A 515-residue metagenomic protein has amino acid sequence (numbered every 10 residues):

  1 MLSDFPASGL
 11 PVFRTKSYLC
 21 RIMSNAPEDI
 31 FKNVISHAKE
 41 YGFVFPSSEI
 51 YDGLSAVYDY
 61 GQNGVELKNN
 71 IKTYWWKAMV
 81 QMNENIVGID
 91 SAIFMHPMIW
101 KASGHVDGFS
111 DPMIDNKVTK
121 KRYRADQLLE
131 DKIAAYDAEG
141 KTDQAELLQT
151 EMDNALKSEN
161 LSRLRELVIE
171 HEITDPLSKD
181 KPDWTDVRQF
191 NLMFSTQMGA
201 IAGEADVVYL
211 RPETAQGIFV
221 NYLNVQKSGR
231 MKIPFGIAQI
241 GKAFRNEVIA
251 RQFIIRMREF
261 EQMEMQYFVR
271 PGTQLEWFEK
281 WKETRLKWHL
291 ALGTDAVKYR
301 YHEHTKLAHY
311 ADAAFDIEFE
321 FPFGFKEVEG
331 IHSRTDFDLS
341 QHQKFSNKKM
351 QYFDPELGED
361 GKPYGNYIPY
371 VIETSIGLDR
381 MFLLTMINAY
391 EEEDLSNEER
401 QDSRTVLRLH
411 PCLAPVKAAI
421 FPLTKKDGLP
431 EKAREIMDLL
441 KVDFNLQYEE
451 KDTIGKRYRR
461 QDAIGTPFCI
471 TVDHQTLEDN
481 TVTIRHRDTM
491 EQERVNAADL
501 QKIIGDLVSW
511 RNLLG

Functional and structural regions predicted by a protein language model:
M1-S3, M23: Accessible peptide chain termini
S3, S8-P11: Intrinsically disordered, low-complexity proline-rich regions
L19-G515: NTP/phosphate- and nucleic-acid-binding module
